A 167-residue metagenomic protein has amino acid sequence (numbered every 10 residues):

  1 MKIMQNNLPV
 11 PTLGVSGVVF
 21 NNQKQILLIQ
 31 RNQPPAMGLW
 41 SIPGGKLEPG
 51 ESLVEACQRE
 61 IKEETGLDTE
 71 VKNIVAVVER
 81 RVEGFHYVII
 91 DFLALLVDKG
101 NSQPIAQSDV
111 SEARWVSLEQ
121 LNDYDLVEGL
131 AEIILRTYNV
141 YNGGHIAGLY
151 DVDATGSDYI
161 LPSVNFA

Functional and structural regions predicted by a protein language model:
M1-S16: Acidic, metal-coordinating catalytic segment for phosphate/diphosphate chemistry, firing primarily on the Nudix
M4, V75-R81: Short, solvent-exposed loop/turn elements at beta->coil junctions and helix N-caps that rim active or binding pockets
L13, V18, N32, L39-V54 (+1 more regions): Long, hydrophobic N-terminal alpha-helical segment
G17, I74, F92-A94: A structural signal for short, well-ordered beta-strand segments
Q25-I26: Hydrophobic "anchor" residues
P35-G38, E83: A conserved beta-turn-beta hairpin within the catalytic core of GNAT-like acetyltransferases that forms part
L47-E70, R80-I133, P162-A167: Unchanged
Y138-A167: Charged phosphate-binding loop/patch that engages nucleotide di/tri-phosphates or the phosphate backbone of nucleic
